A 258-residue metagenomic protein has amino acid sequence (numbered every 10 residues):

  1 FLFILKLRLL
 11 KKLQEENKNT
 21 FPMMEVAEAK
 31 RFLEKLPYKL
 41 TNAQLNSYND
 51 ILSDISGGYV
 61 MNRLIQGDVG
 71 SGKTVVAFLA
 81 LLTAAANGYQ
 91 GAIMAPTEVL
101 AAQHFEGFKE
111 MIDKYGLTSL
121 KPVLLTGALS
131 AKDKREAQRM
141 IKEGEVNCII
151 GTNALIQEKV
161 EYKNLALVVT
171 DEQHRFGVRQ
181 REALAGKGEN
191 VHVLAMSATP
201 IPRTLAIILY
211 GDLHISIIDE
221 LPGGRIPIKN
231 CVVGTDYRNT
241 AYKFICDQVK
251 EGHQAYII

Functional and structural regions predicted by a protein language model:
L2-A92: Pre-Walker A segment
E16-N19, V60-I258: Inter-lobe coupling/hinge segments of SF2-like helicase ATPases
